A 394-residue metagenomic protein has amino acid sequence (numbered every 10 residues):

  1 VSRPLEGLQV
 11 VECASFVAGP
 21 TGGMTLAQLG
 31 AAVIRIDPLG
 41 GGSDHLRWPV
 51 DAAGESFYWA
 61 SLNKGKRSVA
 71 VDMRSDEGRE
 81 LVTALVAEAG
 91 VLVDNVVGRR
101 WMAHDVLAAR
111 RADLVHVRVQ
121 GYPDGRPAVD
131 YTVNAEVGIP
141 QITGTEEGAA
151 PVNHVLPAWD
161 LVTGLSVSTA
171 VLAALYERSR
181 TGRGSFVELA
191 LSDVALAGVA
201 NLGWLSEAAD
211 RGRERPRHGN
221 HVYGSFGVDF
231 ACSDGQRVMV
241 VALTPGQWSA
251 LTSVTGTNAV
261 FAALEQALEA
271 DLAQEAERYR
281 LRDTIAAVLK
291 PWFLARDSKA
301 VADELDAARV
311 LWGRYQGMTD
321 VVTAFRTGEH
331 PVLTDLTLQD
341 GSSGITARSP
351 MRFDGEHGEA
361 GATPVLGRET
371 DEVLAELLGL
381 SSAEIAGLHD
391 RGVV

Functional and structural regions predicted by a protein language model:
V1-R180, V365, D371-V394: N-terminal helix-loop segment corresponding to the beta1-alpha1 unit of nucleotide/adenylate-binding folds
G40, G121-D124, L191-L196, D234-Q236 (+2 more regions): Glycine-rich beta-alpha junction loops
W59, R211-V222, V228-D229, R280 (+2 more regions): Short Gly/Pro-enriched turn/cap motifs at secondary-structure boundaries
G148-P157, S179-A195, R215-N220, A267-D271: Conserved Rossmann-fold dehydrogenase catalytic segment
G164-G184, A197, N201-A209, T252-L264: Oxidoreductase and adenylate-handling cofactor-binding alpha/beta cores
F226-A308, W312: Aromatic-enriched alpha-helical interface/lid elements that frame and gate functional surfaces
R296-D354: C-terminal core of ALDH-fold dehydrogenases
L338-G387: Flexible, small-/acidic-enriched active-site or ligand-binding loops
